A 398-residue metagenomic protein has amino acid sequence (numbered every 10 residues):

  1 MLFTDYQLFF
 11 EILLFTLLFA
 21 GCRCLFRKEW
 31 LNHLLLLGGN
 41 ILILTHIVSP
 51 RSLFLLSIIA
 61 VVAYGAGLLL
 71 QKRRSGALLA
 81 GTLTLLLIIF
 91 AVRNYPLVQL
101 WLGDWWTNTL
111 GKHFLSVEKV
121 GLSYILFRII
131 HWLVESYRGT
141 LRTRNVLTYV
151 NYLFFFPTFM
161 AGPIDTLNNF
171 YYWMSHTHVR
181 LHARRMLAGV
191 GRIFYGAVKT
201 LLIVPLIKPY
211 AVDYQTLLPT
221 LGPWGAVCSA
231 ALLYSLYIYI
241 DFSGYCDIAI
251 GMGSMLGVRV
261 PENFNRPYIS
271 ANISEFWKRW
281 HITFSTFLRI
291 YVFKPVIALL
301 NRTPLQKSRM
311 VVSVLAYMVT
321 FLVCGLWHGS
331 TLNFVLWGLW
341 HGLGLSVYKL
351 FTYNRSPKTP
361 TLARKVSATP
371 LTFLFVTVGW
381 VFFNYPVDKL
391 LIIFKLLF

Functional and structural regions predicted by a protein language model:
M1-F398: Membrane-embedded transmembrane alpha-helical bundles that form the catalytic cores of multi-pass lipid-modifying
